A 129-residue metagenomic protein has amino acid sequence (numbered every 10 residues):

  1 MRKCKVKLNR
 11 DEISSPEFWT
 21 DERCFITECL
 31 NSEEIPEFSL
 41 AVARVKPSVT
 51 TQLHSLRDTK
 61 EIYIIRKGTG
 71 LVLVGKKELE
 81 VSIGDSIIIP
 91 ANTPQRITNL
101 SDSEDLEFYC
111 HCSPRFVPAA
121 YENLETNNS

Functional and structural regions predicted by a protein language model:
M1-E37, A120-S129: A short, N-terminal "cap"/entry segment at the start of jelly-roll beta-barrel domains of the cupin/DSBH fold
R23, E28, A41-L56: Conserved short histidine dyad/triad with adjacent acidic residue
E34-P36, A91-P118: Ligand-binding loop in jelly-roll beta-barrel domains
R44-K46, S55-V72, C112-S113: Short, conserved beta-strand element in jelly-roll/cupin
V49, D58-T59, K77, T93-P94: A generic "binding-loop/recognition-motif" signal
T50-Q52, L71, I87, A91-I97: Histidine-centered metal-chelating micro-motifs
K76-A91: Short acidic-glycine-tyrosine-enriched beta hairpin
